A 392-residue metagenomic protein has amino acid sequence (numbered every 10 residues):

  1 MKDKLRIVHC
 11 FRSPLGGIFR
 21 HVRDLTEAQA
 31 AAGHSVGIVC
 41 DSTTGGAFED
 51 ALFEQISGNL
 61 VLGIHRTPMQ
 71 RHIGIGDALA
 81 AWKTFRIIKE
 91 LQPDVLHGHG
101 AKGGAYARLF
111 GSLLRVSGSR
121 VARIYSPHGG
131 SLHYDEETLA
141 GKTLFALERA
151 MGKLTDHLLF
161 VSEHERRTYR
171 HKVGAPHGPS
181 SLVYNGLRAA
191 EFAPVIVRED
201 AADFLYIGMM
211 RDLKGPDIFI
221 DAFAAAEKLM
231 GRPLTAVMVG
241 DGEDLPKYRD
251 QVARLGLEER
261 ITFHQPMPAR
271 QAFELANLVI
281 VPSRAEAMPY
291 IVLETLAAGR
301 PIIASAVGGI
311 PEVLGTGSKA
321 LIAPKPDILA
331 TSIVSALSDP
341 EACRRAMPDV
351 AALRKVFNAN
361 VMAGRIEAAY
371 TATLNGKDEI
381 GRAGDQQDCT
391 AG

Functional and structural regions predicted by a protein language model:
H9-G76, T168, P179-L182, G242-E243: N-terminal strand-loop element at the rim of the active site of nucleotide-sugar-dependent glycosyltransferases
F19-E27, A202, Y206-E227, E243-R249: A conserved mid-protein helix/loop that constitutes part of the nucleotide-sugar donor-binding site
G76-W82, A122, L132-A150, L154: Nucleotide-sugar donor phosphate/pyrophosphate-binding loop at the beta->alpha transition of glycosyltransferases
R149-P194, C389: Donor nucleotide-sugar binding/catalytic pocket of nucleotide-sugar-dependent glycosyltransferases
D244-K247, L257-P266, A272: Active-site donor-binding acidic/aromatic loop of nucleotide-activated sugar and phosphosugar transferases involved
R284: Aromatic "clamp/platform" in nucleotide-sugar-dependent glycosyltransferases that forms part of the donor/acceptor
P301-A304: Short hydrophobic beta-strand element within catalytic cores of glycosyltransferases and related nucleotide-activated
T316-D327, S335-E341: Conserved acidic donor-binding segment of nucleotide-sugar-dependent glycosyltransferases
